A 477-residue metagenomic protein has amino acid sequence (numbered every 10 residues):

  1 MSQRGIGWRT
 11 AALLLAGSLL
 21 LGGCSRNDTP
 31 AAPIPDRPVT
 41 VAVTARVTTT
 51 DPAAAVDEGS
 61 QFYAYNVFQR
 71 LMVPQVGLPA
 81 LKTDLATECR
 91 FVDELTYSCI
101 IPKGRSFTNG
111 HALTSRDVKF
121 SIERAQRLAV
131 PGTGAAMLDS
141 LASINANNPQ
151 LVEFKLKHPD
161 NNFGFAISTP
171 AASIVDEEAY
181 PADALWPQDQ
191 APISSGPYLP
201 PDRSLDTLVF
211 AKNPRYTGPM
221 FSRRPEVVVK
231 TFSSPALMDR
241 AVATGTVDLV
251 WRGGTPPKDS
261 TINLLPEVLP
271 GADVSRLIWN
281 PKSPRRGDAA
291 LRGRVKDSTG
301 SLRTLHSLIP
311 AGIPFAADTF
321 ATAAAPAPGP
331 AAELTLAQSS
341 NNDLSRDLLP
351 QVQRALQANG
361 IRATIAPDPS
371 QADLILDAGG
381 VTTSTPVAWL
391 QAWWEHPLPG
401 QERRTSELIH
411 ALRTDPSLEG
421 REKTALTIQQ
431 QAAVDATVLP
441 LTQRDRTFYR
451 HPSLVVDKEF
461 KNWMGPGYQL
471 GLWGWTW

Functional and structural regions predicted by a protein language model:
L20-G23: C-terminal motif of bacterial Sec signal peptides marking the signal peptidase cleavage site
A42-D93, E123, I193: N-terminal lobe/hinge region of extracytoplasmic solute-binding protein
E88-P131, E153, R285-G287: Aromatic- and charge-enriched surface segment that lines or borders ligand/interaction sites
R90, S98, A135-A179: Surface-exposed binding/hinge segments that line and control ligand-binding clefts or catalytic entry sites
T114-S121, E153, P197, T244 (+4 more regions): Alpha-helical secondary-structure segments
F165-S222, E226: Gly/Pro-rich hinge or "lid" segments in bacterial periplasmic/extracellular proteins
P214-K258: Ligand-site clamp/hinge motif
K296-A321, L344-Q353, Q371-W477: Detector for C-terminal structural segments
